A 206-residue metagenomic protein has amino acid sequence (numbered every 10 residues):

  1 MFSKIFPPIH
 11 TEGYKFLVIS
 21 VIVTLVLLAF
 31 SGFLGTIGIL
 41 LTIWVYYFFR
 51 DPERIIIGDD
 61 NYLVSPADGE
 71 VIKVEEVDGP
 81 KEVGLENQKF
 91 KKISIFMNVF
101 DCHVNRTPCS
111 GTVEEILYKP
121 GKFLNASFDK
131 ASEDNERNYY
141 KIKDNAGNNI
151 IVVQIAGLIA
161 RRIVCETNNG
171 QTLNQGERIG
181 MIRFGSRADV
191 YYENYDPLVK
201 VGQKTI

Functional and structural regions predicted by a protein language model:
M1-I206: Contiguous, well-folded functional domains in the mature portion of proteins
